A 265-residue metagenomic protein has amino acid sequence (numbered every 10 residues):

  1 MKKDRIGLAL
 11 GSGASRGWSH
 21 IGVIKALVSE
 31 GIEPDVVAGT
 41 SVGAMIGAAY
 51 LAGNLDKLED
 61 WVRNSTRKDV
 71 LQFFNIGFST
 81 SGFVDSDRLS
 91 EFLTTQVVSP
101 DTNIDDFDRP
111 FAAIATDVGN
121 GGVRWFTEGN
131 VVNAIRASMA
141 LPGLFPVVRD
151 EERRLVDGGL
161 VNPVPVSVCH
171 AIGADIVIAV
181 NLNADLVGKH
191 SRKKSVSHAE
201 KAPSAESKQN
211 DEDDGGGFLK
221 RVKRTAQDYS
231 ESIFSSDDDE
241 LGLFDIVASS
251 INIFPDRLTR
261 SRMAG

Functional and structural regions predicted by a protein language model:
M1-T40, A48-G265: Patatin-like phospholipase
